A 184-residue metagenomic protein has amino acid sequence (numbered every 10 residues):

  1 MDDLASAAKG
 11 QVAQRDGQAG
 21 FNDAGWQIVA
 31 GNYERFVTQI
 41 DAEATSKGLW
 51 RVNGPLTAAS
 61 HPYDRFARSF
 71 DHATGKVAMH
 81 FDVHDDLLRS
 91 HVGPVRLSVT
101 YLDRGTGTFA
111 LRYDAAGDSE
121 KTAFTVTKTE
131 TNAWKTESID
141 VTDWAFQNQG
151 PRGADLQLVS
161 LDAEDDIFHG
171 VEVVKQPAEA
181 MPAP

Functional and structural regions predicted by a protein language model:
D2-L88, G117, E172-V174, P184: Glycan-recognition and processing domains
V77-M79, V95, G105-A110, E164-H169: Short beta-strand/loop motifs in extracellular/secreted proteins, especially within beta-sandwich accessory domains
D82, S98-T100, R112, D140 (+2 more regions): Residue-level recognition of well-ordered beta-strand positions that form the cores of beta-sheet-rich folds across
D86, T100-G105, W144: Solvent-exposed strand-to-loop "edge" motifs in beta-rich extracellular domains
L88-S98: Extended extracellular/luminal ectodomain segments enriched in beta-structured repeat modules
G107-E120: Short, surface-exposed beta-strand/strand-loop-strand elements in extracellular ectodomains
D118-G150: Extracellular carbohydrate recognition and processing domains and analogous Trp-centered ligand-binding platforms
S138-V171: Extracellular beta-strand ligand-recognition surfaces/modules
